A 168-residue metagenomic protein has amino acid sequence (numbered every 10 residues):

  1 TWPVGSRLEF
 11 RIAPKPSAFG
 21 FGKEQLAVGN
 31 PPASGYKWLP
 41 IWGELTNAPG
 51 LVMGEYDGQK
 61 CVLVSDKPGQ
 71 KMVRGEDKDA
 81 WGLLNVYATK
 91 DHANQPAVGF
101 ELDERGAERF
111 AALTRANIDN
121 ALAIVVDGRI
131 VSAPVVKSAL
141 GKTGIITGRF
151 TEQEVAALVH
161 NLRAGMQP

Functional and structural regions predicted by a protein language model:
T1-V136, L140-I145, L158, M166-Q167: Non-transmembrane, solvent-exposed regions of membrane trafficking/translocation machinery
I146-F150: Long amphipathic alpha-helical assembly cores
E152-E154: Extracytoplasmic/periplasmic mature domains of Sec-exported, cell-envelope-associated bacterial proteins
